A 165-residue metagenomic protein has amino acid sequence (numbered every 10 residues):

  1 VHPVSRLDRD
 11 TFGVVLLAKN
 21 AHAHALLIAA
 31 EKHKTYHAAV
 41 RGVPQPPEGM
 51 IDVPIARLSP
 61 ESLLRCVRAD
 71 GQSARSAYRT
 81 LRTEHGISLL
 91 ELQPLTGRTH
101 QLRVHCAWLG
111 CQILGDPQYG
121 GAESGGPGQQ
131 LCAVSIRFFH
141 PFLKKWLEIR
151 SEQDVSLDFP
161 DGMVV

Functional and structural regions predicted by a protein language model:
V1-V165: RNA pseudouridine synthases
